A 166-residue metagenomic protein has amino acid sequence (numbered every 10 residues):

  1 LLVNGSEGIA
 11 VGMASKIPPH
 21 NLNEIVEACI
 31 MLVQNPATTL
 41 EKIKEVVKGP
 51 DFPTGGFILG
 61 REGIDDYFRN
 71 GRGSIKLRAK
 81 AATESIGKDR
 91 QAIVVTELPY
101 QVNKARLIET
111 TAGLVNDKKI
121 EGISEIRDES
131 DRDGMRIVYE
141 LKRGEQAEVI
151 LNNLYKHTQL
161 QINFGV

Functional and structural regions predicted by a protein language model:
L2-N4, I9-V166: Intrinsically disordered, low-complexity regulatory segments
